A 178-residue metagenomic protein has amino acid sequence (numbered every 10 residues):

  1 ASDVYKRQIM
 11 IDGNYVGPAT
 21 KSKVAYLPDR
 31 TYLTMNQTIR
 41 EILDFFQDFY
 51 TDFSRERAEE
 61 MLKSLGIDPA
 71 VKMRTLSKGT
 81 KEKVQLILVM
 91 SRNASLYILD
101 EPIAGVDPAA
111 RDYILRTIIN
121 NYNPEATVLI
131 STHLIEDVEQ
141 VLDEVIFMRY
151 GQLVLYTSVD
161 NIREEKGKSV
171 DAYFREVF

Functional and structural regions predicted by a protein language model:
A1-Y5: Short, small-residue-biased leader/transition segments that mark boundaries at the very start of proteins
K6-T20: Conserved ABC transporter NBD signature motif
P28-V84: ABC-family P-loop ATPase nucleotide-binding domains
Y97-E101, V106: Catalytic Walker B motif of ABC-type/P-loop ATPase nucleotide-binding domains
R111-P124: Helical segment within the ABC ATPase nucleotide-binding domain
V138-Q140: A short, surface-exposed alpha-helical micro-motif characterized by mixed small hydrophobic and charged/polar residues
Y156-T157: ABC ATPase "signature
